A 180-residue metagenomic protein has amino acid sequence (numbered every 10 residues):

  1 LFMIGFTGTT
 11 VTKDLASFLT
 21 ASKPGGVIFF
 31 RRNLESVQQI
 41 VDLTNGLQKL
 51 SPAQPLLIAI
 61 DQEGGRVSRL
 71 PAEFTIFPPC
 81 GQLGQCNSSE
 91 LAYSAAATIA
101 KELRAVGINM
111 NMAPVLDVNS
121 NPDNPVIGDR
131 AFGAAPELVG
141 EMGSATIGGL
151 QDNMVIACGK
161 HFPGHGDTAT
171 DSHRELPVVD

Functional and structural regions predicted by a protein language model:
L1-V11, T146: Boundary/entry segment of secreted carbohydrate-active catalytic domains
F2, L57, M154: Short beta-strand/loop segments at the ligand-binding rim of alpha/beta enzyme cores
A21-V139, H161, G166-D180: Enzymes and membrane/adaptor proteins characterized by extended Gly/Ser/Thr/Asp/Glu-rich, aromatic-dotted
E141-A145, G149-N153, G159: Metal-dependent enolase-superfamily TIM-barrel catalytic cores that perform enediolate-based chemistry
